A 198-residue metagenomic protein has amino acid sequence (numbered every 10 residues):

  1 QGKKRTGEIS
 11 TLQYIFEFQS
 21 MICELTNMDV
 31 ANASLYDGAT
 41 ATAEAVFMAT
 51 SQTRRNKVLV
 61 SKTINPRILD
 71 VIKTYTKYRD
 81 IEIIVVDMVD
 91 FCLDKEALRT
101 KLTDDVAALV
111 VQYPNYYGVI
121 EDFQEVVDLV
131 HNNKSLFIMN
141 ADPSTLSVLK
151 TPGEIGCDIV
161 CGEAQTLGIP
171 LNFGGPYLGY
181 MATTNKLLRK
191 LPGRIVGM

Functional and structural regions predicted by a protein language model:
Q1-G2, R67: Glycine- and acidic residue-enriched flexible segments with recurrent GG/GxG motifs
G2-A41: Conserved N-terminal alpha-helix of the aminotransferase class I/II PLP-enzyme fold
T40-M198: Conserved PLP-enzyme active-site core in the AAT-like
